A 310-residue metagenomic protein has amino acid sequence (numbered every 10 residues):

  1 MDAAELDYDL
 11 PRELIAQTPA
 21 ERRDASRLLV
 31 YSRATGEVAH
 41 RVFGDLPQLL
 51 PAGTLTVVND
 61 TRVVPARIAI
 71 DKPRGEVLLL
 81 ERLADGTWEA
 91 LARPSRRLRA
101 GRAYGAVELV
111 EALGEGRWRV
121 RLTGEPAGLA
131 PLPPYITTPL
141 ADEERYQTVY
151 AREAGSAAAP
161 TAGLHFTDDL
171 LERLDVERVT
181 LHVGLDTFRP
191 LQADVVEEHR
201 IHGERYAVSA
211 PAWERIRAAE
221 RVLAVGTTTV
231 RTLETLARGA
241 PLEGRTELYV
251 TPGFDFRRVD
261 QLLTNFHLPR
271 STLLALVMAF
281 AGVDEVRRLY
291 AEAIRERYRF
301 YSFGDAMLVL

Functional and structural regions predicted by a protein language model:
M1-L310: Surface-exposed, charge/polar-rich loops and edge strands
